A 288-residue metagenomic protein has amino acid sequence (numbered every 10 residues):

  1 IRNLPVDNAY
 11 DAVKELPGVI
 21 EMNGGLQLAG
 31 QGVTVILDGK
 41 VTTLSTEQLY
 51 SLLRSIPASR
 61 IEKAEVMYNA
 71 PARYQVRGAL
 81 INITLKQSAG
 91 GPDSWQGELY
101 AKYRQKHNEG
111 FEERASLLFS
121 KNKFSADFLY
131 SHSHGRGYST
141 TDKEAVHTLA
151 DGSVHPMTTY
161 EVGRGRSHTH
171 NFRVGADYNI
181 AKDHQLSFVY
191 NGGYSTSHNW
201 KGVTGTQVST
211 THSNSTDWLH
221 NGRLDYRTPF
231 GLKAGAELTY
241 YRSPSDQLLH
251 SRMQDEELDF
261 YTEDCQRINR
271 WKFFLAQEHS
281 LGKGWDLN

Functional and structural regions predicted by a protein language model:
A9-A12, L49-S51, V76-Y100, F111-A115: N-terminal periplasmic accessory domains that precede and gate Gram-negative outer-membrane beta-barrel machines
Y10-S45, A70: Extracytoplasmic beta-strand/coil segments of soluble accessory domains associated with Gram-negative outer-membrane
T42-N69: Short acidic/polar hinge/loop motifs at secondary-structure boundaries that mediate gating or recognition
T46, V66-M67, Q96-Y100, S153-Y160 (+2 more regions): Extracytoplasmic loops and strand-loop junctions of Gram-negative outer membrane beta-barrel proteins
E62, K86-H107, F124-F128, L232: Transmembrane beta-strand segments of Gram-negative outer membrane beta-barrel proteins
G78, S139-S153, G193, H198-Q207 (+1 more regions): Outer-membrane beta-barrel translocator domains and adjoining extracellular loop/strand segments of Gram-negative
N108-R136, S153-W200, H220, T228-P229: Transmembrane beta-barrel wall of Gram-negative outer-membrane proteins
T169-T196, T210-N288: Face-selective signature of the C-terminal outer-membrane beta-barrel domain
